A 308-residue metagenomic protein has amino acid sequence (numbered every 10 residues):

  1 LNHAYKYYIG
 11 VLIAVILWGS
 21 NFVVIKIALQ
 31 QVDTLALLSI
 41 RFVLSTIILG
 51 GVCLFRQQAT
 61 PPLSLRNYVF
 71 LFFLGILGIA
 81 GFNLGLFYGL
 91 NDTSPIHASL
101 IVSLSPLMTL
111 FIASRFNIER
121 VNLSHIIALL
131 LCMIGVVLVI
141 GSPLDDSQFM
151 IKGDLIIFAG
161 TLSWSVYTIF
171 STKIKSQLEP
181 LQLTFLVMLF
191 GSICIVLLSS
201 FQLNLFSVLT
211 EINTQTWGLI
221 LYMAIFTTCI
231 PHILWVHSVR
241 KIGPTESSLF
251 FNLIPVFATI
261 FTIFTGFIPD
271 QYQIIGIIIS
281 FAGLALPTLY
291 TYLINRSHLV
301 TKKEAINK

Functional and structural regions predicted by a protein language model:
L1-L38, D146-K173, I193-I195, A258-F261 (+1 more regions): Glycine-/small-residue-enriched transmembrane alpha-helix faces in small-molecule transporters and effluxers
H3-Y7, Q31-L35, S39, P62-V69 (+3 more regions): Juxtamembrane helix-entry segments on the extracytoplasmic side of multipass membrane proteins
L17, N21-F22, G50-H97, I101-V102 (+2 more regions): Specific transmembrane alpha-helical segments of multi-pass solute transporters/efflux pumps, especially DMT/EamA
G19, V43-I47, M133, S165 (+3 more regions): Small-residue-rich packing faces within the transmembrane alpha-helices of Major Facilitator Superfamily
Q31-G81, M108-T109, S163-F170, T184-L203 (+1 more regions): Transmembrane alpha-helices of multi-pass small-molecule transport proteins
L38-I40, N83, A98-L104, F170-I193 (+1 more regions): Helix-helix packing/entry segments at the starts of transmembrane helices
I48-Q57, S105-L130, V256-I275: C-terminal transmembrane-helix exit sites in multi-pass transporters
L49, F72, V121-S142, I195 (+2 more regions): Hydrophobic transmembrane alpha-helices of multi-pass small-molecule transport proteins
